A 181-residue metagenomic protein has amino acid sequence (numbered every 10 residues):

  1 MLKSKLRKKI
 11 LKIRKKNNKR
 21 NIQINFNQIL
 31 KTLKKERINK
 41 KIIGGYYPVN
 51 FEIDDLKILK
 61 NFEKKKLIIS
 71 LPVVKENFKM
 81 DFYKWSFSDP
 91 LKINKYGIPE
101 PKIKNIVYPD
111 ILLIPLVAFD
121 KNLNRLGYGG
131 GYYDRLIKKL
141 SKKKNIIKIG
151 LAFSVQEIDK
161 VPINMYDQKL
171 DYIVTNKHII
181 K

Functional and structural regions predicted by a protein language model:
M1, K5, K12, V107-L112 (+2 more regions): Surface-exposed, charge/polar-rich loops and edge strands
M1-K92, I98-E100, K104-V107: N-terminal active-site beta-alpha-beta segment that forms phosphate/nucleotide-binding and substrate-recognition loops
I10, G45, I69, L113 (+2 more regions): A residue-level signal for conserved active-site and pocket-lining positions in enzyme catalytic cores
Y47, L116, K177: Glycine-rich, N-terminal phosphate-binding loop of Rossmann-like dinucleotide-binding domains
V49-F51, V117-K121: Short glycine-rich anion-binding loops that position phosphate/pyrophosphate groups of nucleotides and phosphorylated
E52-L56, Y133-D134, I158: Short, well-ordered alpha-helical microsegments
L59-K60, Y128-D134: Charged helix-capping and loop-helix junction motifs
Y96-G97, I111-I114: Active-site-adjacent structural patch at catalytic or cofactor/ligand-binding sites
